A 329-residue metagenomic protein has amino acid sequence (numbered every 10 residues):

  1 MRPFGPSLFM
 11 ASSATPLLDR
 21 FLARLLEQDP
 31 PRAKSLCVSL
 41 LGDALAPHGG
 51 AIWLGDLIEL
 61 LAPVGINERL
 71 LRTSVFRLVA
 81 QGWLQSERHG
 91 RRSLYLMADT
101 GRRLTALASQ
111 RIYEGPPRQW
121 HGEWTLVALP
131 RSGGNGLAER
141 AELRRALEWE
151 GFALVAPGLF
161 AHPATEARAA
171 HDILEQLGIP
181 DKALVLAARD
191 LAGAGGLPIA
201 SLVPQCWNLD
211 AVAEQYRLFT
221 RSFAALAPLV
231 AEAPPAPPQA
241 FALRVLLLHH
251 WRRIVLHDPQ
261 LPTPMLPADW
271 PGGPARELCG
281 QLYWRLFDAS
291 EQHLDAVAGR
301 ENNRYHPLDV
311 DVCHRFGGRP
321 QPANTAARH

Functional and structural regions predicted by a protein language model:
S12-L40: Short alpha-helical segments that sit at the start of domains
H48-L60: Short acidic, hydrophobic short linear motifs in intrinsically disordered regions
R72-F76, S93, R144: Short, hydrophobic-biased segments on the C-terminal half of alpha helices that form "recognition helices"
G82: Glycine-centered, phosphate/nucleic-acid-interacting loop/turn motifs that mediate DNA/RNA or nucleotide
R88-L94: Short, Lys/Arg-rich nucleic-acid/phosphate-binding segment
R102-W124: Short, amphipathic alpha-helical interaction segments positioned at domain boundaries
S132-V230: Mid-protein regulatory/catalytic core that forms ligand/cofactor-binding pockets and protein-protein interaction
L191-G193, L197-H329: C-terminal regulatory/effector modules of DNA-binding transcriptional regulators
